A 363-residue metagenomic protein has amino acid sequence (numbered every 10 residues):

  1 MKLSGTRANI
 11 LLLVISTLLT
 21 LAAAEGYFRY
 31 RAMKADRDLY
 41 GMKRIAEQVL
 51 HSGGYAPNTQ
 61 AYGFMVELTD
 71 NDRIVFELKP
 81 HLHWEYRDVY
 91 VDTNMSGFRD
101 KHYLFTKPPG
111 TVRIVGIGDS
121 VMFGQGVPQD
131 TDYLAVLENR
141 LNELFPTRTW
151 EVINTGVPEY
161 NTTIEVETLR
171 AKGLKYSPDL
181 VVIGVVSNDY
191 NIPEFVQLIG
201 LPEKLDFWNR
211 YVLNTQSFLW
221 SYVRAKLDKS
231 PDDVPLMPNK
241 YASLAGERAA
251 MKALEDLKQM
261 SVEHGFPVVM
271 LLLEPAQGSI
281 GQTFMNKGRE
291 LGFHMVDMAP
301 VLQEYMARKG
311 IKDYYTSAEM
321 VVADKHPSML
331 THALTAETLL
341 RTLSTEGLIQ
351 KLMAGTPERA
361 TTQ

Functional and structural regions predicted by a protein language model:
M1-S16: N-terminal Sec-pathway targeting helices
I10-L12, A23, E247, S317-Q363: Histidine-centered active-site loop/cap adjacent to the catalytic His in serine esterases/O-acetyl transfer systems
T20-D36: Membrane-interface motif at the C-terminal end of an N-terminal transmembrane signal
E25, D119, E165, V181 (+3 more regions): Generic structural signal for small/hydrophobic residues in well-ordered secondary structure, especially within
D36-R140, L144-F145, E304-M306, D313-Y314 (+2 more regions): Membrane/wall-proximal cationic-aromatic binding patches
R44, V186-I311, T316-D324, M353-Q363: Serine-dependent acyl-ester chemistry module
T111-V112, R148-W150, Y176-V181, V262-V269 (+1 more regions): Loop/turn elements at helix/coil->beta-strand transitions in domains of secreted/extracellular proteins
R113-V115, R140, R148-Y176, V181-R224: Internal alpha/beta domain cores that form substrate/cofactor-binding pockets in large enzymes and binding proteins
